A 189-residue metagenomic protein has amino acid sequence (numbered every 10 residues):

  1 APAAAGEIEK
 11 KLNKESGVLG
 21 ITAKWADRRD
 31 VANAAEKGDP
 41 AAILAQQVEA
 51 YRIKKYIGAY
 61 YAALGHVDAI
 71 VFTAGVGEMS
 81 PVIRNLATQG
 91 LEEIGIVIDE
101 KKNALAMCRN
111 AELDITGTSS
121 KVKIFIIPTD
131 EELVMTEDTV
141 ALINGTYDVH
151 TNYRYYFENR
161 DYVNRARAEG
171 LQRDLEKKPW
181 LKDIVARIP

Functional and structural regions predicted by a protein language model:
A1-A26: Glycine-rich phosphate-binding loop plus the immediately following alpha-helix
A4, I8, D27, A42-A45 (+6 more regions): General structural feature for long, well-ordered alpha-helical segments within catalytic domains of soluble enzymes
G17-I21, R28-A63: Adenine-nucleotide phosphate-binding core of ATP-dependent small-molecule kinases
A35, I57, V71-V76, P128 (+1 more regions): Active-site proximal loops enriched in glycine and acidic residues that flank catalytic Cys/His/Asp and coordinate
D68-G90: Glycine-rich phosphate-binding loops at beta-strand->alpha-helix junctions
N85-E131: Conserved phosphate-binding/catalytic loops in two-lobed NTP-binding clefts
E112-P189: Structural signal for terminal/edge beta-strands and the immediately following C-terminal loop/tail that closes
